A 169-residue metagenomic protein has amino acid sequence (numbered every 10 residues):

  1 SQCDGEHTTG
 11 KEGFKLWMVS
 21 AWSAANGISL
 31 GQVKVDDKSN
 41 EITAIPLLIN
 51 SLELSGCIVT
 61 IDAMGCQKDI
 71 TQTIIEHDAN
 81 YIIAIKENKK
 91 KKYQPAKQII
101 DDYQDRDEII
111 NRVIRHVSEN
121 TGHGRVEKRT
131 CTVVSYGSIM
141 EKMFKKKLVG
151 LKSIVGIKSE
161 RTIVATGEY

Functional and structural regions predicted by a protein language model:
S1-I61, C66-D69: Conserved, well-structured functional cores that handle cations and Mg-NTP chemistry
K34-D36, I85-K90: Short, acidic/turn-prone active-site loops that include or flank metal/cofactor- and phosphate-binding residues
I58, N80-I82: Structural preference for beta-strand elements that scaffold enzyme active sites
D69-Q72, Q94: A short acidic (Asp/Glu
T71-A79: Short, surface-exposed basic-aromatic patches at helix termini and helix-loop junctions that form
E87, K91-Y169: An anionic, glycine-rich sequence signature occurring as long contiguous blocks
